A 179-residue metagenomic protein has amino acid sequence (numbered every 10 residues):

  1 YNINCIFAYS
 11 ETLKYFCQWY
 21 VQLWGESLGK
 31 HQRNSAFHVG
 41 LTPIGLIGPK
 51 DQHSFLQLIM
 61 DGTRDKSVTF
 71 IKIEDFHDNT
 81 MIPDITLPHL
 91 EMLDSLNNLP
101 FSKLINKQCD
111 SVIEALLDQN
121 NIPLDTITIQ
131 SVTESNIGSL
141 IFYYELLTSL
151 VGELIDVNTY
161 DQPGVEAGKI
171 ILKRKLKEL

Functional and structural regions predicted by a protein language model:
Y1-L179: A SIS-like phosphosugar-recognition module
